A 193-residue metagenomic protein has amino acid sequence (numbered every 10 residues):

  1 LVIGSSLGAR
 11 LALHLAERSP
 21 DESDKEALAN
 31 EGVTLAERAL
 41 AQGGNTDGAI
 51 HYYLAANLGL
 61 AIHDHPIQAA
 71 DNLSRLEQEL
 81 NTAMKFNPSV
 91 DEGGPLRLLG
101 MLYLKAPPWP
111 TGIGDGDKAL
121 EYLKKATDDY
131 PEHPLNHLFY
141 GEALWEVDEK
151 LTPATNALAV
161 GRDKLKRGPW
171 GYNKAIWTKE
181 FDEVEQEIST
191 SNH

Functional and structural regions predicted by a protein language model:
L1-R18, G44-D64, S89-P108, P134-A143 (+2 more regions): Amphipathic alpha-helical repeat scaffolds of TPR domains
G4-Q42, A154-L158: Basic, amphipathic N-terminal segments that precede the first structured/catalytic domain
L15-A29, L60-L73, K105-G116, V147-A154 (+1 more regions): Short coil/turn connectors between adjacent alpha-helices in alpha-solenoid helical repeat scaffolds
S19, A36, G43, L80 (+4 more regions): Alpha-helical junction/boundary sensor with strong preference for TPR arrays
K25-P88: Acidic/His-rich structured neighborhood in mature extracellular/periplasmic domains
H65-F139: Extended amphipathic alpha-helical interaction segments
S74-M84, G114-L120, W145, L151-P169: TPR/TPR-like (Sel1-like) alpha-helical repeat modules
A154-G161, L165-K166, Y172, W177-H193: Extracytoplasmic/luminal low-complexity segments enriched in Pro/Gly and acidic/polar residues that act as flexible
